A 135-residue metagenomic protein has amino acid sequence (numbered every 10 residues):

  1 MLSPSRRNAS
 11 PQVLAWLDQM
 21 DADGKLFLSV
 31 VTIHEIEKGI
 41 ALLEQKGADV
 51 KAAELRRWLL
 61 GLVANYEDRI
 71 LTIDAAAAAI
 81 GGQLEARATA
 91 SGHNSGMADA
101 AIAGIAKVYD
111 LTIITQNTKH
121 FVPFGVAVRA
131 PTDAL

Functional and structural regions predicted by a protein language model:
M1-T32, L42-G61, L135: Short, well-structured N-terminal submotif of metal-dependent ribonuclease cores
P4-S5, W16, G39, G81 (+2 more regions): Residues that scaffold the ATP/ADP-binding catalytic core of kinase and kinase-like folds
L17-Q19, L62, I70, A103 (+1 more regions): Short secondary-structure boundary/capping segments
L26, I70-T72, V128: Conserved beta-strand scaffold positions in the cores of enzyme catalytic domains, especially in NTP/NDP-utilizing
T32, A77, I102, K119-H120: Alpha-helix capping/helix-boundary segments
E35, D99, N117: Acidic active-site catalytic centers that drive phospho-/nucleotidyl reactions and related ester hydrolyses
K38-E44, A64-T112: Active-site neighborhoods of divalent-metal-dependent phosphate/nucleic-acid chemistry enzymes
A103-L135: Acidic, PIN/NYN-like endoribonuclease modules and their adjacent C-terminal/linker elements
